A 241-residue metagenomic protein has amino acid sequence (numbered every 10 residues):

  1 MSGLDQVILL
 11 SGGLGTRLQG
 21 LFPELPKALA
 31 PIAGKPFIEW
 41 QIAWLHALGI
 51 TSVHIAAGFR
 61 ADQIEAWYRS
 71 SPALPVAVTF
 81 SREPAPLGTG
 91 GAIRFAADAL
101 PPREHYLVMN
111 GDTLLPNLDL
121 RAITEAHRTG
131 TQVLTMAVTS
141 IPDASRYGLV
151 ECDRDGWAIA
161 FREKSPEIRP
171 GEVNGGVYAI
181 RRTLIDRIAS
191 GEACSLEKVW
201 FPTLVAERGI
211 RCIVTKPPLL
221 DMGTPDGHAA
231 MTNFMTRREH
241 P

Functional and structural regions predicted by a protein language model:
M1-L9, R17, P31-N110, L115 (+3 more regions): Conserved N-terminal catalytic core of the sugar/cofactor nucleotidyltransferase
P23-K27: Short alpha-helical oligomerization interface
F59, T135-L149: Short beta-strand-to-loop element that shapes/binds the nucleotide-sugar donor at the catalytic cleft/hinge
S70-L74, C152, P202-V205: Short, conserved catalytic or adaptor-binding loops enriched in Gly and charged residues
A92-I93, S145-V150, N174, Y178: Adenylate-forming
H105-M109, L114-L115, R121-T124, R128 (+2 more regions): Catalytic-core segments of class I nucleotidyltransferases/pyrophosphorylases that form NMP-activated intermediates
E151-W157: Short acidic-glycine loop/turn motifs at beta-strand connectors
